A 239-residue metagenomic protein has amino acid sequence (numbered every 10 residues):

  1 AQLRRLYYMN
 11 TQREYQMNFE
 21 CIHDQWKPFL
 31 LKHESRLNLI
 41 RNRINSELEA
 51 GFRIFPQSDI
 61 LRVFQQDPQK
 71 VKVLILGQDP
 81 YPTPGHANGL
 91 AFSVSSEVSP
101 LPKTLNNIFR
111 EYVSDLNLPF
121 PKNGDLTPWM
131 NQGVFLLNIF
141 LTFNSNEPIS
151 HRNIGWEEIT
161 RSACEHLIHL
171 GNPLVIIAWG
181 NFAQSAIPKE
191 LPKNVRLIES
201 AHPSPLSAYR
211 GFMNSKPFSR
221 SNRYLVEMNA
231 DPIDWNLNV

Functional and structural regions predicted by a protein language model:
A1-T11: N-terminal amphipathic/basic-hydrophobic helices that include classical n-h-c signal peptides and signal-anchor
Y7-M9, Q16, L136: Generic N-terminal leader/processing signal
T11-Q12, Q78: Short, charged low-complexity linear motifs
E14-W26: Short, extreme N-terminal leader segments that mark the start of a protein/domain
D24-A178, F182-S185, E190-L191, V195-E199 (+3 more regions): A polyanion-binding, active-site-adjacent surface
